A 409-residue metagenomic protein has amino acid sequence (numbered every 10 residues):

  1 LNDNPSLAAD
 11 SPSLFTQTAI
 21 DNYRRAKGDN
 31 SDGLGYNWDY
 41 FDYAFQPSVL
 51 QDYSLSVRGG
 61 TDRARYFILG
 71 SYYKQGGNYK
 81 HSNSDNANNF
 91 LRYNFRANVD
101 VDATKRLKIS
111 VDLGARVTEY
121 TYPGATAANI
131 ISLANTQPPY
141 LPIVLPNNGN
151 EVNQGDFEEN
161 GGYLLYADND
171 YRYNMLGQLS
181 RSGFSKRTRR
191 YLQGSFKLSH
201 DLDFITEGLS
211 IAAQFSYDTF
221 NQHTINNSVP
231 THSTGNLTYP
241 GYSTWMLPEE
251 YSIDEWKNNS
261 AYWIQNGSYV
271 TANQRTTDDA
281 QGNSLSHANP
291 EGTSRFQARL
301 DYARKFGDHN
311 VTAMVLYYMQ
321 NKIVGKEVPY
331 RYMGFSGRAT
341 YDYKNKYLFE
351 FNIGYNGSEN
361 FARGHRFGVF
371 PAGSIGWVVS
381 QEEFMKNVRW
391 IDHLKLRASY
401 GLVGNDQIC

Functional and structural regions predicted by a protein language model:
L1-D39, P138-Q178, V229-P230, L237-P290: Flexible glycine-rich, low-complexity coil/linker segments exposed to the extracellular/periplasmic environment
S31-S71, Q75-S82, N86-R172, S185-R189 (+9 more regions): Flexible loop and strand-edge segments within Gram-negative outer membrane beta-barrel domains
L50-S54, F90-N94, R189-S195, T293-Q297 (+4 more regions): Transmembrane beta-barrel architecture of outer-membrane proteins
Y53-T61, A97-V101, G194-H200, A298-Y302 (+3 more regions): Residues on the lipid-exposed face of transmembrane beta-strands in outer-membrane beta-barrel proteins
D62-R63, R106, T188, D201-I211 (+4 more regions): Short loop/turn motifs that connect adjacent beta-strands in outer-membrane beta-barrel proteins
Y66-I68, I109-V111, L209-F215, V311-V315 (+3 more regions): Transmembrane beta-strands of outer-membrane beta-barrel proteins
D168, K386-C409: Solvent-exposed loop/turn elements at secondary-structure boundaries
T219, Y317-A372, N387-I391: Signature of Gram-negative outer-membrane beta-barrel scaffolds
